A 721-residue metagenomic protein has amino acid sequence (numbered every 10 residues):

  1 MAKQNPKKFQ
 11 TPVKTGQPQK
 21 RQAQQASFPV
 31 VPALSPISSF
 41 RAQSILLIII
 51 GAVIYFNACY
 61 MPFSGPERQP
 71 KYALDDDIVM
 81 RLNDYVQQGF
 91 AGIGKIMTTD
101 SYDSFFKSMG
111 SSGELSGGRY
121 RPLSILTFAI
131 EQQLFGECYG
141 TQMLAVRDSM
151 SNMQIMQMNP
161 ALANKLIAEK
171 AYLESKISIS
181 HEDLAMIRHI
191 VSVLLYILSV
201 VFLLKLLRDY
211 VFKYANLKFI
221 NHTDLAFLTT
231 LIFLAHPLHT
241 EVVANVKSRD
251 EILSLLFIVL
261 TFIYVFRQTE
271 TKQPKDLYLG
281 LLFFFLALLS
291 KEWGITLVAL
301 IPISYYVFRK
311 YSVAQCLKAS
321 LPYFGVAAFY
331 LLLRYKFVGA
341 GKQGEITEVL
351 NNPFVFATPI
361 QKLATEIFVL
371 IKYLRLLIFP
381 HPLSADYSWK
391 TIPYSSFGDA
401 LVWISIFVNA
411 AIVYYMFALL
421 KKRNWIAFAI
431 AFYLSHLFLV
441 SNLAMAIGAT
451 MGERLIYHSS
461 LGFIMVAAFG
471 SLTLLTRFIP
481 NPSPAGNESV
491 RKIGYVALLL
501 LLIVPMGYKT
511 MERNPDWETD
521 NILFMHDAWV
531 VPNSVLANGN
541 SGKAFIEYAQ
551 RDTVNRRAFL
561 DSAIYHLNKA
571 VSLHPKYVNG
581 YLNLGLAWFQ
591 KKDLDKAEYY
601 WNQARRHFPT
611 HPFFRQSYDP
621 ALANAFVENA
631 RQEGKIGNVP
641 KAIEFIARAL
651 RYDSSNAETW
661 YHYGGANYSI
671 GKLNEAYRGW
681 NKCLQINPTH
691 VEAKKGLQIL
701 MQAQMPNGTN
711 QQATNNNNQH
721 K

Functional and structural regions predicted by a protein language model:
A2-T553, A558-Q590, E628: Polytopic membrane enzymes that build or remodel cell-surface glycoconjugates and lipids
D527, K569-A570, Q603-A604, R648-A649 (+1 more regions): Canonical positions in the second alpha-helix
V535-L536, V578-N579, P612-D619, A623 (+2 more regions): Helix-start (N-cap) detector for alpha-helical repeat units in TPR-like alpha-solenoids, especially tetratricopeptide
E547, Q590, N624, E628 (+3 more regions): Register position in tetratricopeptide repeats
S617-P620, Q632, Y677, Q685-K721: Terminal, low-structured helical/coil segments at or just beyond the last alpha-helical repeat
